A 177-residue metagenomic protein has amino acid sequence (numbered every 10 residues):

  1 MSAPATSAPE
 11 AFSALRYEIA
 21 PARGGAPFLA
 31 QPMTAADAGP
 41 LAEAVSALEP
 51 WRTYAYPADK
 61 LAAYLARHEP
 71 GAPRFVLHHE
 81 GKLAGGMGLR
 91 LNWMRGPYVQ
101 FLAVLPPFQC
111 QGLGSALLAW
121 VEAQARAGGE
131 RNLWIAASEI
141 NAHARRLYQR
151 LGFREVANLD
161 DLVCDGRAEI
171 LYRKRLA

Functional and structural regions predicted by a protein language model:
M1-S7: N-terminal acidic, proline/glycine-rich, low-complexity intrinsically disordered segments
A11-G24, F28, P32-P107, L118-W120 (+3 more regions): Acetyl-CoA-dependent GNAT
A14, W134-A137, Q149, R154-L171: Conserved catalytic-core motifs of GNAT/GCN5-like acyltransferases
R95, R131, R154: Short acidic/polar active-site loop segments enriched in Thr and Asp
L105, Q109, A136-S138: Residue-level recognition of the GNAT/N-acetyltransferase active site
G112-G114: Conserved G/P- and acidic residue-centered "switch" motifs that form tight phosphate/ATP-binding loops in soluble
A125-A136: Conserved GNAT acetyl-CoA-binding A-motif
A144: Helix-turn-helix
